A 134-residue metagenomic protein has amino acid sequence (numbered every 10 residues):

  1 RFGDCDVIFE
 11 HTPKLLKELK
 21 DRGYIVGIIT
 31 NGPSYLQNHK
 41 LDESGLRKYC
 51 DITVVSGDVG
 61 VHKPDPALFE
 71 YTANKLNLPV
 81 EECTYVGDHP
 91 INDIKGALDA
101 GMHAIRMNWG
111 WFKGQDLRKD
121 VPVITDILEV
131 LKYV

Functional and structural regions predicted by a protein language model:
R1-D6, P33-Q37: Short acidic/polar alpha-helix capping motifs at helix-coil junctions
F2-G27, P66: Short, acidic loop-to-helix structural element flanking the phosphoryl-transfer center in phosphate-processing enzymes
K17, I29-V134: Asp-based, Mg2+/Mn2+-dependent phosphohydrolase catalytic module
